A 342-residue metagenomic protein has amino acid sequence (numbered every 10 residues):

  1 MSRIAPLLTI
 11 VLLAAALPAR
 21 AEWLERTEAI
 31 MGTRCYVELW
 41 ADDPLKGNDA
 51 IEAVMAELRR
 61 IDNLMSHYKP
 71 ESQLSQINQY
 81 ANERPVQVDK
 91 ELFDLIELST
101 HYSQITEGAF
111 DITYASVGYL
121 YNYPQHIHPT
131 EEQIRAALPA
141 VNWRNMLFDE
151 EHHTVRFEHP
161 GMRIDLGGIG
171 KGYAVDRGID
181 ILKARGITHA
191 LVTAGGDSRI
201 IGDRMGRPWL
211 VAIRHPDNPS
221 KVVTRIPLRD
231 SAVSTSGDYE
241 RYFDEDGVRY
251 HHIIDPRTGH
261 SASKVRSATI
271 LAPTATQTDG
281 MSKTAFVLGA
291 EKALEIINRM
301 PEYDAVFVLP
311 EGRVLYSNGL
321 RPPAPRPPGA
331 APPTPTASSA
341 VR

Functional and structural regions predicted by a protein language model:
S2-P6, A19-R342: Mature catalytic core of soluble alpha/beta enzymes
I10-A19: Hydrophobic h-region of N-terminal signal peptides that target proteins for export in Gram-negative bacteria
